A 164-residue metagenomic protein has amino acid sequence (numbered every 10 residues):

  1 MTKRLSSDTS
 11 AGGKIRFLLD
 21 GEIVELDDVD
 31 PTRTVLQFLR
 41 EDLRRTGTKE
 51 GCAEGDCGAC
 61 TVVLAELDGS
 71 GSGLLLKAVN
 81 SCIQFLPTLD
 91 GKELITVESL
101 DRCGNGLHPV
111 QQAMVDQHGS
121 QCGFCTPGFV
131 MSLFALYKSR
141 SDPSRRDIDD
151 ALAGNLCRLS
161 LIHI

Functional and structural regions predicted by a protein language model:
M1-I162: Signature of N-terminal electron-transfer/Fe-S-associated modules in redox systems
